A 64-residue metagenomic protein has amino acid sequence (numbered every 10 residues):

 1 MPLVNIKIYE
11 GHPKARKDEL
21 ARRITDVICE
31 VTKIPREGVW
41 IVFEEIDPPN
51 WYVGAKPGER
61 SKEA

Functional and structural regions predicted by a protein language model:
P2-A64: A domain-level signal for the structural core that forms small-molecule/cofactor-binding pockets and catalytic centers
